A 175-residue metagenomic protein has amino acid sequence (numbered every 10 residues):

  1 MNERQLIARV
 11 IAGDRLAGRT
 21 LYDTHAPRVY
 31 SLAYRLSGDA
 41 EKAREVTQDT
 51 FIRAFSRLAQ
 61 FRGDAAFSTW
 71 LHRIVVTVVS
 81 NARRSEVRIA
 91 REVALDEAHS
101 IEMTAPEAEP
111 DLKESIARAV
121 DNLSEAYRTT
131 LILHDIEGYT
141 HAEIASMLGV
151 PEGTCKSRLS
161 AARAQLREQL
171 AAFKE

Functional and structural regions predicted by a protein language model:
M1, R118-D121, E125-T129, L133-T154 (+1 more regions): Helix-turn-helix DNA-binding module
I7-S31: A short, charge-rich alpha-helical start-of-domain segment used by transcription regulators
I11-A12, G38, D49-A66, S85-V87: Sigma70-family region 2
Y22-A40, R57, V120, Q169-A172: Amphipathic, Lys/Arg- and hydrophobic-enriched alpha-helical face
S31, E45-I52, A65-T77: Structural recognition of an alpha-helix C-terminal capping motif at a helix-to-coil junction
S56-G63, R73-V93, E109, A161 (+1 more regions): Arg/Lys-rich amphipathic alpha helix in sigma70-family domain 2
V76, S80, I136, L148-A172: DNA-recognition helix of helix-turn-helix
A90, E97-D121: Acidic, proline/glycine-rich intrinsically disordered inter-domain spacer in sigma factors
